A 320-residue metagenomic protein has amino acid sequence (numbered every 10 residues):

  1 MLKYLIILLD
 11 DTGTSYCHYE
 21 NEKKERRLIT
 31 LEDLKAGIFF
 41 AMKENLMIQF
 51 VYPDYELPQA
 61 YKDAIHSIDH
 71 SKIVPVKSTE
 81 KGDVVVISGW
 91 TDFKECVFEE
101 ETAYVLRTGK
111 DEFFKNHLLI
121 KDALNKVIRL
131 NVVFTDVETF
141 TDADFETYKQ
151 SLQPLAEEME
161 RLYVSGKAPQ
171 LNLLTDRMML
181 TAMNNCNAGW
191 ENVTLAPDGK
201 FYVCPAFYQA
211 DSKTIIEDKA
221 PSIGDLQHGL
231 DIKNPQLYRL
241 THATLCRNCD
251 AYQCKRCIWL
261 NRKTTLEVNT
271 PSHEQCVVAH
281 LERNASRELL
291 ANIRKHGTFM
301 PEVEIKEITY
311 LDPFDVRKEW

Functional and structural regions predicted by a protein language model:
M1-A36, F40-E44: Canonical Radical SAM [4Fe-4S] cluster-binding loop centered on the CxxxCxxC motif and its immediate flanking residues
G13-E20, C186, C204, C246-C249 (+2 more regions): Short cysteine clusters
E32-A143: Radical SAM/AdoMet-radical enzyme domain recognition
L130-E146, P169-A182, Y208-S212: Flexible glycine/acidic-rich beta-alpha junction loops that bind and position SAM and/or redox cofactors in anaerobic
S151-R177, A206-R256: C-terminal accessory region of radical SAM enzymes
A188-E191: Short loop/turn microsegments at loop-to-beta-strand junctions
A196: Short, acidic, Ser/Thr-enriched surface-loop or helix-capping motifs
N248-W320: Radical SAM enzyme core and accessory elements
